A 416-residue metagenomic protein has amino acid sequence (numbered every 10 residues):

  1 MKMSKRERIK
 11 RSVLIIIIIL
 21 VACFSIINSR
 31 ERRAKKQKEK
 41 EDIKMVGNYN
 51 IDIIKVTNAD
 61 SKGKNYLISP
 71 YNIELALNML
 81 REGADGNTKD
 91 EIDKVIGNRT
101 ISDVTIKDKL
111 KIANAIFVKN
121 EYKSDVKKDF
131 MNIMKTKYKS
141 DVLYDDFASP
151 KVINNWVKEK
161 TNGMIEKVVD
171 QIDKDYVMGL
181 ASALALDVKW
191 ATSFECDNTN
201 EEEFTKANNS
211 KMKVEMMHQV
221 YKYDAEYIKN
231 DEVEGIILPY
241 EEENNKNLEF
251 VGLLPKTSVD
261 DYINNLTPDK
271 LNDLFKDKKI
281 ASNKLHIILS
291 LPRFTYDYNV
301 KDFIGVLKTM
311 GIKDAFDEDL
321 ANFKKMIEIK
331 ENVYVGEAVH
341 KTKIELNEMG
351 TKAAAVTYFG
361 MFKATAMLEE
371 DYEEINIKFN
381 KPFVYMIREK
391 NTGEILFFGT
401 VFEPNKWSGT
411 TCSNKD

Functional and structural regions predicted by a protein language model:
M1-I9: Short, Lys/Arg-rich N-terminal segment immediately upstream of the first membrane anchor
R8-F147, N405, N414-K415: Detector for small/aliphatic-rich hydrophobic stretches
I15, C23-E31, D317, I329-N332 (+8 more regions): Non-catalytic interaction/Regulatory regions outside core domains
I43-I53, T351-E374, G409: Short, positively charged
G63, S102-D261, D277-L368: Non-catalytic, conformational "gating/processing" segments within enzyme and secreted inhibitor domains
T88-I92, V259-Y262, Y298-V300, A354 (+2 more regions): Extracytoplasmic/secreted cell-surface and envelope-processing proteins
I92-K94, F194-E201, I263-K270: Short Gly/aromatic-enriched secondary-structure transition segments
L180, D231-L253, M367-N414: Extended hydrophobic
